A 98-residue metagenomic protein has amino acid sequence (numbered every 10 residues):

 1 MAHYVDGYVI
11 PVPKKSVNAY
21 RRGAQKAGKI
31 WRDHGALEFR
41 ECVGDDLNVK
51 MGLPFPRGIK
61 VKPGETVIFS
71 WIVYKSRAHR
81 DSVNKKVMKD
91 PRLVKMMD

Functional and structural regions predicted by a protein language model:
M1-F69, V73-L93: Short S/T/G/P-rich N-terminal loop/turn motif that feeds into the first structured element of a domain
K95-D98: Short, intrinsically disordered, charge-balanced linker/junction segments flanking boundaries in proteins
